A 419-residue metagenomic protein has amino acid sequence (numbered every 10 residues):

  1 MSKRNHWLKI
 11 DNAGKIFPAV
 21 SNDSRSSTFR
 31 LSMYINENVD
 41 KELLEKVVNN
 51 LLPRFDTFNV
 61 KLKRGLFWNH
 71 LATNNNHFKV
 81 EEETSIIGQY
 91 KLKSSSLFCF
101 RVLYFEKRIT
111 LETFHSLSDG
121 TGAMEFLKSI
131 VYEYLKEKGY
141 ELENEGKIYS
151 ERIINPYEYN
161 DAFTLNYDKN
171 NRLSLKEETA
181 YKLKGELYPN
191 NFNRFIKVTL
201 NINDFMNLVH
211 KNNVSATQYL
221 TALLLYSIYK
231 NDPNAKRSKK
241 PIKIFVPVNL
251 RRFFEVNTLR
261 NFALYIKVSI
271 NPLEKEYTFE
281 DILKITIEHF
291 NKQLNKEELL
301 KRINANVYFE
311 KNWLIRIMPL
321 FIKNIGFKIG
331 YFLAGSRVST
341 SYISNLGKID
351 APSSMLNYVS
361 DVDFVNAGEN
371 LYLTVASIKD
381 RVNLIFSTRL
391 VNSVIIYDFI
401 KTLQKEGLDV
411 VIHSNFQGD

Functional and structural regions predicted by a protein language model:
M1-F67, N74-R101, F105, K230-D419: Acyl-thioester-dependent acyl-group transfer interface
S2-N12, F105-R108, L117-E125, S129-N207 (+1 more regions): Non-catalytic, low-complexity flexible loops and terminal extensions
E37-L52, E112-K128, F195-N234, L384-F386 (+1 more regions): Acyl activation and transfer enzymes in specialized metabolism, enriched for ANL adenylate-forming modules
R54-G65, G139-A162, L208-L223, G326-S341: Short, charge-rich amphipathic segments
N69-A72, S150: Conserved catalytic core of two-metal-ion nucleotidyltransferases
H70-L71, F98-F100, Y134, F163: Tryptophan-centered motif/residue detector
I109, A216-T217, K240-I242: Alpha-helical scaffolds flanking conserved acidic
I130, Y134-K138, I228, F290 (+1 more regions): Short, well-ordered alpha-helical segments in soluble proteins
